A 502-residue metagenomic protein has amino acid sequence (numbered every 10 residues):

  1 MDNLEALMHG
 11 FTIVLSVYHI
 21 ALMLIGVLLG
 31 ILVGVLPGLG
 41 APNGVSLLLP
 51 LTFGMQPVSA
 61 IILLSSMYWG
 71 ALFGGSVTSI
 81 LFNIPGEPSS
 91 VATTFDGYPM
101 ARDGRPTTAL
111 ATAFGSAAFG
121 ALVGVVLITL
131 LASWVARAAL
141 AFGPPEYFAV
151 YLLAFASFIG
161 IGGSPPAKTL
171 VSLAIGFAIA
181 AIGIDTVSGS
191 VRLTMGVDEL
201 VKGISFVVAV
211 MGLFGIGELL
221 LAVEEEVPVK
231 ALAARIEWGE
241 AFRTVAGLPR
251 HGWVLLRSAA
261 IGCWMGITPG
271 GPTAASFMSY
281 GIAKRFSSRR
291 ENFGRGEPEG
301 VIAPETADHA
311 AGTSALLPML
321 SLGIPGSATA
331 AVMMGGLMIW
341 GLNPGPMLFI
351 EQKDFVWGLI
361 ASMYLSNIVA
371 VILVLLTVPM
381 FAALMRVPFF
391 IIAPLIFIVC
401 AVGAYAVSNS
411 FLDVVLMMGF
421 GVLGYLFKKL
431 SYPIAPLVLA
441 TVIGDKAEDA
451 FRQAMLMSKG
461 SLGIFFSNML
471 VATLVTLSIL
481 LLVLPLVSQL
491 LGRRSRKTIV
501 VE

Functional and structural regions predicted by a protein language model:
M1-A60, S133, A139-L140, V191-E297 (+5 more regions): Helix-loop-helix hairpins and the membrane-proximal interhelical loops of multi-pass alpha-helical transport proteins
V27-A41, A71-N83, F158-G163, A259-G271 (+3 more regions): Transmembrane alpha-helix interface/packing and boundary motifs in multi-pass membrane proteins, characterized by
I31, L47-P50, L64-L72, A113-A118 (+13 more regions): Transmembrane helix-bundle signature of multi-pass membrane transporters/permeases
V33-P42, I80-V91, V123-L127, M265-F277 (+4 more regions): Short helix-coil transition sites and intra-membrane helix breaks within transmembrane domains of multi-pass
A41-L51, L64, S79-P99, L130 (+7 more regions): Re-entrant/interfacial helical elements at transmembrane boundaries that shape and gate the permeation pathway
V58-I62, P99-S116, S288-V301, A328-A331 (+1 more regions): Membrane-interface alpha-helices at helix entry/exit sites of multi-pass transporters
Y68-I80, G86, E297-L322, G326 (+2 more regions): A structural-propensity feature for long, helix-poor, extended segments
A111-E224, I339-R493: Membrane-embedded alpha-helical modules
